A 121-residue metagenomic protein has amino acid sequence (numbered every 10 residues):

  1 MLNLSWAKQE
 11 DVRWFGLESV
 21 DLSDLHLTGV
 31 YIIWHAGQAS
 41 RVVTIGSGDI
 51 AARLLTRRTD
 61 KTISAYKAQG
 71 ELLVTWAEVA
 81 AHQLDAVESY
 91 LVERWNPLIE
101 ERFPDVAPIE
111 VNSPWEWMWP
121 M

Functional and structural regions predicted by a protein language model:
M1-V43, S47-M121: Boundary/linker segments flanking structured domains
